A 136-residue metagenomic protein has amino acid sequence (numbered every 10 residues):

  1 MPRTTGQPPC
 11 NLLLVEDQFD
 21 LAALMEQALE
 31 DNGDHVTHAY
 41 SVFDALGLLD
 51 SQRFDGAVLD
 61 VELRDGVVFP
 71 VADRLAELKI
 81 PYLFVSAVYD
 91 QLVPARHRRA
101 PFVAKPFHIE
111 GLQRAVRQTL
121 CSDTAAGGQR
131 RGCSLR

Functional and structural regions predicted by a protein language model:
M1-N11, P94, A104, H108-R136: Non-catalytic signal-transmission and effector/linker regions of two-component phosphorelay proteins
E16: Conserved acidic carboxylate
F19-T37: Two-component/phosphorelay signaling modules centered on CheY-like receiver
H38-G56: Acidic, metal-coordinating helix/loop segments flanking the phosphotransfer/catalytic sites of two-component signaling
S41, D65-P70: Acidic catalytic/metal-coordinating carboxylates
D60: Active-site residues of response regulator receiver
F69-I80: Short amphipathic alpha-helix used as the core "switch/output" element in two-component signaling
V85-S86: Hydrophobic/aromatic residues positioned on beta-strands within the core alpha/beta folds
